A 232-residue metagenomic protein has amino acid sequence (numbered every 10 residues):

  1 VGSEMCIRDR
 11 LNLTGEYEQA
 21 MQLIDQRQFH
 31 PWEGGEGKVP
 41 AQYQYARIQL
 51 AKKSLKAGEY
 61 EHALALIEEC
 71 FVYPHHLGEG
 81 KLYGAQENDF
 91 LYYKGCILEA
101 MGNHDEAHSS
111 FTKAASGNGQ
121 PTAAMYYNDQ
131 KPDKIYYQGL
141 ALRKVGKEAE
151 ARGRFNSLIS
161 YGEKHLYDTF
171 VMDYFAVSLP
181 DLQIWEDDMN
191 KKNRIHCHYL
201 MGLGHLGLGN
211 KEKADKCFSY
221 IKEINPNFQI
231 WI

Functional and structural regions predicted by a protein language model:
V1-I7: Short, small-residue-biased leader/transition segments that mark boundaries at the very start of proteins
E4, Q42, I48-Q49, Q86 (+7 more regions): "A position-specific structural signal for the A-helix of alpha-solenoid helical repeats
D25-E33, E68-G78, K113-A123, I159-S160 (+1 more regions): Amphipathic alpha-helical segments of tetratricopeptide repeats
H30-P40, H75-Y83, Q120-Y127, I184-M189: Flexible helix-coil transition and linker loops at the boundaries of alpha-helical arrays
